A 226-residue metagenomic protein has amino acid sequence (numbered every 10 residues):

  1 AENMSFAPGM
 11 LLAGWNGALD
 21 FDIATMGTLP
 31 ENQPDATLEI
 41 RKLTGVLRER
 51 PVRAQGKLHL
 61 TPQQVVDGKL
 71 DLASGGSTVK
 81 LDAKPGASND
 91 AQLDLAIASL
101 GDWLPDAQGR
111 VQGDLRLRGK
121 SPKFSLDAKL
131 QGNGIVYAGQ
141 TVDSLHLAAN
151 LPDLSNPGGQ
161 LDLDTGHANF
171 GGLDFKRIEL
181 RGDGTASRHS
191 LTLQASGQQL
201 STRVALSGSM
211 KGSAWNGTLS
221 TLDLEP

Functional and structural regions predicted by a protein language model:
A1-P226: Interface amphipathic segments
